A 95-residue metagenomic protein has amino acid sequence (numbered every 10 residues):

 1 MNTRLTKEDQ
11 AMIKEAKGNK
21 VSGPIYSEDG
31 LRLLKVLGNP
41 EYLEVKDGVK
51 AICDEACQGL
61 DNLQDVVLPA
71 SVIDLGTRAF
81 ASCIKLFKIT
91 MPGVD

Functional and structural regions predicted by a protein language model:
M1-I25, L31-A51, L60-D74, I84-D95: Structural signature of tandem-repeat unit edges
